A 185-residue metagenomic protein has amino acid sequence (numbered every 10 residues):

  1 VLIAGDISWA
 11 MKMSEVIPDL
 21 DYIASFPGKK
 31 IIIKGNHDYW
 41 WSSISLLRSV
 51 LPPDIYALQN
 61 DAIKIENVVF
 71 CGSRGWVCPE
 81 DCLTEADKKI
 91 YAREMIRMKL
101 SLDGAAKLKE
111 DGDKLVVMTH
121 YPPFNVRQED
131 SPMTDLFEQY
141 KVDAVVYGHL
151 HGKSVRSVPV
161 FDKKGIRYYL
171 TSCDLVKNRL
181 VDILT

Functional and structural regions predicted by a protein language model:
V1-I65, S131-V142, K164-S172: Core catalytic region of metal-dependent phosphoesterases/phosphodiesterases, especially metallo-beta-lactamase-like
G5, G28, G35, N67 (+6 more regions): Residue-identity detector for glycine
W9-S14, N36-I44, K64, V77-D81 (+3 more regions): Active-site environment of divalent metal-dependent phosphoester hydrolases
L20, F26, L47-S49, R74 (+6 more regions): General N-terminal targeting signals
I31, K114-V116, A144: Short, Asp-centered acidic motifs that coordinate Mg2+ and/or phosphate in catalytic or ligand-binding sites
W41-E129: Conserved catalytic scaffold of divalent metal-dependent phosphoesterases
K64-E66, K89, D103, L136-A144 (+1 more regions): Binuclear metal-dependent phosphoesterase catalytic core
